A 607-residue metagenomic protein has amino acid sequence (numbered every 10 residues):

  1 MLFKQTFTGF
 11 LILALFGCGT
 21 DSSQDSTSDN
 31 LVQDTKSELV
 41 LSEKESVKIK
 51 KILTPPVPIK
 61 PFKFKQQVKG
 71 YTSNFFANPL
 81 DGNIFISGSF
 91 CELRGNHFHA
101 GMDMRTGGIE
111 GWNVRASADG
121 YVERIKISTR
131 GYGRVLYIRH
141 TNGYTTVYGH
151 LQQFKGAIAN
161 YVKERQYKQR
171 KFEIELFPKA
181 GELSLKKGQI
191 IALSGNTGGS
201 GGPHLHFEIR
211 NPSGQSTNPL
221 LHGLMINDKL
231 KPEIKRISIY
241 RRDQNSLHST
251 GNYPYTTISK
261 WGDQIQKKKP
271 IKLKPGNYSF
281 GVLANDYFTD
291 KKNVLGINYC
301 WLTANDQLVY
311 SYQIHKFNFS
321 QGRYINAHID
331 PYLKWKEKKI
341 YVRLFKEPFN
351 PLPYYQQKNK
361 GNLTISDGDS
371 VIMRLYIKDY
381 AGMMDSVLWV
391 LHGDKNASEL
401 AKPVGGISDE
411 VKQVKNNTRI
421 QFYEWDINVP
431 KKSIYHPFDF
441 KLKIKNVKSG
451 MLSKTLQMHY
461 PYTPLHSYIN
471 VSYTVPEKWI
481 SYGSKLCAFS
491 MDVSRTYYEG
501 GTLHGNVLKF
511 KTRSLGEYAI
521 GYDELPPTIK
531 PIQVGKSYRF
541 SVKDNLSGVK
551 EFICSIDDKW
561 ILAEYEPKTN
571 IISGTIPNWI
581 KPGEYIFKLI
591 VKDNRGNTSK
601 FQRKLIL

Functional and structural regions predicted by a protein language model:
F16-G17: C-terminal motif of bacterial Sec signal peptides marking the signal peptidase cleavage site
D29-T145, Q152-F154, F172-G181, K186-K187 (+3 more regions): Surface-exposed, glycine-biased beta-strand/turn segments
K186, N227, R242-A397, V507 (+1 more regions): Long, low-complexity serine/threonine/glycine- and acidic-rich segments characteristic of extracellular
L205-M225, V390-H392, L503-D523: Short, structured interface segments
S216-I239, S246, Y310-Y312, D394-V414 (+3 more regions): Low-complexity, Pro/Ser/Thr- and charge-rich linker/hinge segments at domain boundaries
K274-S279, P464-N470, I532-R539: Short coil/turn motif common to extracellular beta-sandwich-like domains
E399-A401, V411, F440-C487: Proteolytic processing hotspots in large secreted/extracellular or virion-associated proteins and select intracellular
V404-N417, Y462-T463, E477-K485, F489-K550 (+1 more regions): Proteolytic cleavage junctions
